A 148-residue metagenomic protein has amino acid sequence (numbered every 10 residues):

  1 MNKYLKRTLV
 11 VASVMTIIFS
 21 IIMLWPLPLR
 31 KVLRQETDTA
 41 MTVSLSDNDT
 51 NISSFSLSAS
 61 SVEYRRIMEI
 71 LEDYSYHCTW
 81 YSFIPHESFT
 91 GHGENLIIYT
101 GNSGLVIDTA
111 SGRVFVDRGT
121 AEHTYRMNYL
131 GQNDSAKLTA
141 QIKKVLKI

Functional and structural regions predicted by a protein language model:
N2-I148: Function-determining sites in protein domains
